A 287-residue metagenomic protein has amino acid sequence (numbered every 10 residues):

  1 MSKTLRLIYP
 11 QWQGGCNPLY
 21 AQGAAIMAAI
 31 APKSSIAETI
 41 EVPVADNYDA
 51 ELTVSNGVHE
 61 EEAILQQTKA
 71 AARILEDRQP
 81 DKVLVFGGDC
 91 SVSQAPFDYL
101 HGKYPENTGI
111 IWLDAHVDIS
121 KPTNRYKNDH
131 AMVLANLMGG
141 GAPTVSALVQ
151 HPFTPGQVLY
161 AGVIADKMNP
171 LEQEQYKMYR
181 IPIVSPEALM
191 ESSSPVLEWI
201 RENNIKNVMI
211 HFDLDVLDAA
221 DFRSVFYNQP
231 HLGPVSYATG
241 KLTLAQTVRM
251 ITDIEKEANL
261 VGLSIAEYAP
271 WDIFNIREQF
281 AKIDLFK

Functional and structural regions predicted by a protein language model:
S2-V85, V92-P105, Q175-K287: Catalytic cores of soluble, metal-dependent hydrolases
D46, V117, G141, A165 (+1 more regions): Residue-level detector of flexible, active-site-proximal loop/helix-junction positions within diverse enzyme catalytic
K82-Q157: Active-site histidine-anchored catalytic micro-motif
W112-A115, M138, Y160-A165, S185-E187 (+1 more regions): Short, structured patches in soluble enzyme cores that scaffold and shape functional sites
H116, I164-D166, D213-L217: Short glycine-enriched loops at secondary-structure junctions
K121-R125, V145-L148, N169-Y176, D221-R223: A short secondary-structure junction signal
G141-P143, G162-M168, L242-Q246: A general structural motif
L148-I183: Hydrophobic, aromatic-enriched interface-forming segments
